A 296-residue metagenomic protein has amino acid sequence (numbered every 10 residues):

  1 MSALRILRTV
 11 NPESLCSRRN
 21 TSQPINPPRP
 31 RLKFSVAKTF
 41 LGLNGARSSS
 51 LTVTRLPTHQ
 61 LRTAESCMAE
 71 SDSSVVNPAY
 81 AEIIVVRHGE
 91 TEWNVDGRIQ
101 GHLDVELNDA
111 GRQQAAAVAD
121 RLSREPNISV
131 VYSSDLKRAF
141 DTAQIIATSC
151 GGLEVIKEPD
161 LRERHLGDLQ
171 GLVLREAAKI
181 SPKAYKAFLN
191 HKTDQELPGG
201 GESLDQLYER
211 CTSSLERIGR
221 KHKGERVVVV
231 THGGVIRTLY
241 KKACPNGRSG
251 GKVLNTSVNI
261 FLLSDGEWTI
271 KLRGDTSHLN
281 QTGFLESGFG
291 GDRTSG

Functional and structural regions predicted by a protein language model:
A3, R18-R19, Q23, P27 (+10 more regions): Phosphate-coordination/substrate-recognition cap region in phosphate-metabolizing enzymes
I83, G224-V230, V258: Residue-level preference for the first positions of well-ordered beta-strands
I84, E90-I146, L197-T212: Loop-to-helix element that buttresses phosphate recognition and phosphoryl-transfer chemistry
G89, G233, T276: Active-site metal-binding loops of divalent metal-dependent hydrolases
R98-E106, L172-L174, T193, N246-R248 (+1 more regions): Short glycine-enriched, charge-decorated loop/helix-capping segments at active-site entrances that position
R124-N127, I218-E225: Glycine-rich phosphate-binding loop signature in dinucleotide/nucleotide-binding domains
T148-T212, K271-D275, F284, F289-G296: Phosphate-handling substructures
N246-T269, L279: Domain-level recognition of soluble alpha/beta enzyme cores, biased toward histidine phosphatases/phosphomutases
